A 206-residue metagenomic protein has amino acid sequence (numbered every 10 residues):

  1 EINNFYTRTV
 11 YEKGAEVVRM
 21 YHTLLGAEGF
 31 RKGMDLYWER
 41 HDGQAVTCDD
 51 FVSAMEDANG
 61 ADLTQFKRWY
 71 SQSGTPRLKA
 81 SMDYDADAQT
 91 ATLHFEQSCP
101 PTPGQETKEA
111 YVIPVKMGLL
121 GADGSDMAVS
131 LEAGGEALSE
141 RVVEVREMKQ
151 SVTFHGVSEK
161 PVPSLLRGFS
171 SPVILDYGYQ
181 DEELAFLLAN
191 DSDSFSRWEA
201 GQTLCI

Functional and structural regions predicted by a protein language model:
E1-N4, G14-V18, D35-L36: Flexible glycine/proline-enriched surface loops and loop-helix/loop-strand junctions
T9, G14-V17, E28, E39-I206: Non-catalytic accessory/interaction domains
H22-L24: Acidic, glycine-rich low-complexity/disordered segments
A27-M34: Short, well-structured active-site flanking segments
